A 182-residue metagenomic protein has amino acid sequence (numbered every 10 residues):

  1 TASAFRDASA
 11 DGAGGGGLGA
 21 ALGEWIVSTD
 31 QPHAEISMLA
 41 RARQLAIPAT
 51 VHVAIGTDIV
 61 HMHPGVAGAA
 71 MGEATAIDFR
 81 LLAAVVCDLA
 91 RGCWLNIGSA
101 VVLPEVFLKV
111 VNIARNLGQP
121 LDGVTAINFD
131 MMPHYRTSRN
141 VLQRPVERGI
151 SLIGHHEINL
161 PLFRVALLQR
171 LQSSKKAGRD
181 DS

Functional and structural regions predicted by a protein language model:
T1-L45, V51: Ligand-binding beta-strand-loop-alpha-helix segment within the catalytic cores of soluble metabolic enzymes
V27-S28, M71-T75, L95, S99 (+1 more regions): Glycine- and other small-residue-rich loops at beta-strand/loop junctions that grip anionic moieties
Q31, V53-A54, A69-C87: A general structural motif
L39-R43, A83-D88: Short, conserved, surface-exposed binding loops centered on an aromatic residue
A46-P64, G68: Active-site rim beta-loop-alpha module in soluble metabolic enzymes
T50-V53, L95-N96, I127-N128: General beta-strand structural signal in soluble alpha/beta enzymes
V60-D78, Y135-P145: Active-site phosphate/oxyanion-binding loops
A84-V85, R91, A100-S182: C-terminal functional extensions of proteins
